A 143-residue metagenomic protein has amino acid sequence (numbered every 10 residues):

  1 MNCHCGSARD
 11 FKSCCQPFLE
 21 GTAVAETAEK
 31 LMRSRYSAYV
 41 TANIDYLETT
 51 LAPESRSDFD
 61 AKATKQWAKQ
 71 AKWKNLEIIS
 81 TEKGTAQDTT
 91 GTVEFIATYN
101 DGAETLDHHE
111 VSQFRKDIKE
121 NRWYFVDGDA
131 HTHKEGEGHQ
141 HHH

Functional and structural regions predicted by a protein language model:
M1-S34: Short, low-complexity N-terminal intrinsically disordered segments enriched in polar/charged residues
R9, F18, A97, D129-H131: A short beta-strand motif that forms part of the nucleic acid-binding face of small beta-barrel RNA-binding folds
S34-Y46: Short acidic-aromatic low-complexity motifs
T49-I78: Short solvent-exposed beta->alpha transition segments
W67-D107: Surface-exposed, charged secondary-structure patches
L106-Q140: Short beta-strand edge/turn micro-motifs at domain boundaries
